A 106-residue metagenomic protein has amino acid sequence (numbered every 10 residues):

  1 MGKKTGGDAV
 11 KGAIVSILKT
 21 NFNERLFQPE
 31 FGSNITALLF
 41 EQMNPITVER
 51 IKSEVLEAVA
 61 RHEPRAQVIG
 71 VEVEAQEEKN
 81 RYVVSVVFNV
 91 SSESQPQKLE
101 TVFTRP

Functional and structural regions predicted by a protein language model:
M1-S53, E57, I69-P106: Immediate N-terminus of the mature polypeptide
A60-V68: Short secondary-structure junctions
